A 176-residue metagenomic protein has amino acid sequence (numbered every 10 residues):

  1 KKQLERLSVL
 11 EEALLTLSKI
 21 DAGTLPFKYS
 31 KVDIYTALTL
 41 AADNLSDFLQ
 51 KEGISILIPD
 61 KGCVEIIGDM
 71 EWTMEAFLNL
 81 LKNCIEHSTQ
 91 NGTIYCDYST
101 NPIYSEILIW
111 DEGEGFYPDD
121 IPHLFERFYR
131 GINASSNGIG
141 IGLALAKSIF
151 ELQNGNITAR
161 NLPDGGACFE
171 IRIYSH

Functional and structural regions predicted by a protein language model:
K2-L7: Short alpha-helical segment of the dimerization/phosphotransfer core of two-component systems
A22-F27, E65-D69: Conserved micro-motifs of the catalytic ATP-binding
K28-K31, Q50, S55-E65: Conserved catalytic submotifs in the C-terminal HATPase_c
K28-S46: A conserved beta-strand-to-alpha-helix junction within the catalytic ATP-binding
C84-I85: Short helix-loop "hinge" at the ATP-lid/N-box region of the Bergerat-fold HATPase_c
F116-Y129: Short conserved segment of the HATPase_c
N154-G155: Conserved glycine-rich
